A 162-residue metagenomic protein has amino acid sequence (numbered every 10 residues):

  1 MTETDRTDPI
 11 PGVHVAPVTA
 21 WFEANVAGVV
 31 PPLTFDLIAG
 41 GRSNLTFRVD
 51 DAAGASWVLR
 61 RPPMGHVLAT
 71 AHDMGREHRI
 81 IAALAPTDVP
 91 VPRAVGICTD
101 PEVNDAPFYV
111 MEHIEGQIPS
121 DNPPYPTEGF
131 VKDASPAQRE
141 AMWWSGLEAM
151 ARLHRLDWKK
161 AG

Functional and structural regions predicted by a protein language model:
M1-L33: Juxta-kinase regulatory segment immediately upstream of eukaryotic protein kinase catalytic domains
P32-G162: ATP-binding pocket architecture of kinase catalytic cores
